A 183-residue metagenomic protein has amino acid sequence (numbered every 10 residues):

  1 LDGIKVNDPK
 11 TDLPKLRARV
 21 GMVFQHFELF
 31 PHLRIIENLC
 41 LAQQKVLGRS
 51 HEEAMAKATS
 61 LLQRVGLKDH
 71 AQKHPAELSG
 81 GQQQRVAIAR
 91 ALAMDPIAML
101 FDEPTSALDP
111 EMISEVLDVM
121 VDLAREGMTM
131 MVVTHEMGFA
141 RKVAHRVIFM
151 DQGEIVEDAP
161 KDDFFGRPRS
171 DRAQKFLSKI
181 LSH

Functional and structural regions predicted by a protein language model:
L1-K161: ABC family nucleotide-binding domain
D162-H183: C-terminal boundary and immediately downstream tail of ABC-type ATPase nucleotide-binding domains
